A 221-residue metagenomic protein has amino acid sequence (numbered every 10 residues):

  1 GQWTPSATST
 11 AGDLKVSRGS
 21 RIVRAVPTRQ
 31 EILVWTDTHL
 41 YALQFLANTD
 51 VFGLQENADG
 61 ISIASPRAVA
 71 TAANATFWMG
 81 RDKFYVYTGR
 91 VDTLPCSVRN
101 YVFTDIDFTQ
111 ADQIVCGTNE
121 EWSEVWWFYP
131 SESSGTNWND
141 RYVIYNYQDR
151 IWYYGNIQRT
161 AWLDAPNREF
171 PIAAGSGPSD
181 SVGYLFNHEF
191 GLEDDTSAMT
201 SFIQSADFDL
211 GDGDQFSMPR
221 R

Functional and structural regions predicted by a protein language model:
G1-T8, A42-L46: Blade/loop signatures of beta-propeller domains
G1-W3, H39, G183-F186: A broad, low-specificity signal for short, low-complexity segments enriched in glycine/proline and polar/charged
P5-S17: A short helix->beta-strand "capping" segment at the edge of beta-propeller domains
V16, I22-V23, V34: A broad "ordered helical/assembly scaffold" signature
S20, P27-Q30, G53-A75, R81-R221: Beta-sheet repeat architectures centered on beta-propellers
I32-A58: Surface-exposed extracellular loop regions of Gram-negative outer-membrane beta-barrel proteins
